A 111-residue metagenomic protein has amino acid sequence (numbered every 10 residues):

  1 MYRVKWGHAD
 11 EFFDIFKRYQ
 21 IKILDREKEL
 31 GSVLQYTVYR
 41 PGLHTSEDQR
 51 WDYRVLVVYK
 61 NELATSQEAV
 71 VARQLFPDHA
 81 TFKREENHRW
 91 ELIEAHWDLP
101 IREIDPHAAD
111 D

Functional and structural regions predicted by a protein language model:
M1-W6: Acidic/histidine-rich, surface-exposed loop or edge segments in extracytoplasmic proteins
H8-Q35: Short amphipathic alpha-helical segments
R26-L34, D48-D52, L56-E103, D110: An amphipathic, aromatic/His-enriched active-site/gating alpha helix that lines ligand/cofactor pockets
Y39-H44: A cross-kingdom feature marking solvent-exposed beta-strand/loop segments within repeated, beta-rich binding/scaffold
